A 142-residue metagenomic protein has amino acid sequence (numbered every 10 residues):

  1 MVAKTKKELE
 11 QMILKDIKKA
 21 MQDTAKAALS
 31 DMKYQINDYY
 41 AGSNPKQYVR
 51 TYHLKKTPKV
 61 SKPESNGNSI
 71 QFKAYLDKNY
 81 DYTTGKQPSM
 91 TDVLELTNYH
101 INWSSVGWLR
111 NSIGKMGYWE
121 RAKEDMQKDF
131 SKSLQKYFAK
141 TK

Functional and structural regions predicted by a protein language model:
M1-L76, E95-K142: Short, Lys/Arg-rich flexible segments
K78-T91: Short, surface-exposed beta-strand/loop "edge" segments at domain boundaries and coil↔beta transitions
